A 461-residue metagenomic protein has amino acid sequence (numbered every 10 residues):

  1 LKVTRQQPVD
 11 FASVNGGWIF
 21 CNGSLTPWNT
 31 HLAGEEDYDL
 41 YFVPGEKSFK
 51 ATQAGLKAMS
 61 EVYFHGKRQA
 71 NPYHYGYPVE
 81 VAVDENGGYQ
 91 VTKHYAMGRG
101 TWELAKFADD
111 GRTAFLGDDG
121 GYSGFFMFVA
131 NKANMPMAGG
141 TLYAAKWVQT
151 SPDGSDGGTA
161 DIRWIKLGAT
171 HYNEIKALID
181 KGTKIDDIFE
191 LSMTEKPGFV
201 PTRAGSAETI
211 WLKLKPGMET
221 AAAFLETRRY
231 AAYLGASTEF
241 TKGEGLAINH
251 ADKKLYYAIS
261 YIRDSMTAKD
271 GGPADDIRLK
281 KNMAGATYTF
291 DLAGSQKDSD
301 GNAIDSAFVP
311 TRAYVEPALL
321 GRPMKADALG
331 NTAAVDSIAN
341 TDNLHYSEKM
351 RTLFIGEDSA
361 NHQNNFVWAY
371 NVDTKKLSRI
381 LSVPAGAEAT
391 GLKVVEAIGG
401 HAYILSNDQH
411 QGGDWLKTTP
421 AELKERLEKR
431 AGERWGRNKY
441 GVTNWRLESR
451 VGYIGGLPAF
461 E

Functional and structural regions predicted by a protein language model:
L1-E461: Conserved small-residue
